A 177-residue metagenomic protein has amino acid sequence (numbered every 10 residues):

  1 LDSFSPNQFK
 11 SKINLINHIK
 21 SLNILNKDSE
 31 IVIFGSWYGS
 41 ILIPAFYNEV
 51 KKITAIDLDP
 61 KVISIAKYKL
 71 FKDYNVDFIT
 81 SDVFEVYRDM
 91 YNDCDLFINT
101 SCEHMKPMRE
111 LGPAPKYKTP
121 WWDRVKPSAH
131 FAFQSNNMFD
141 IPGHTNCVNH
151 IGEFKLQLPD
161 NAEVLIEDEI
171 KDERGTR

Functional and structural regions predicted by a protein language model:
L1-N26: S-adenosyl-L-methionine
N26-G39: Conserved class I S-adenosyl-L-methionine
S36, I56, I79-S81: Cofactor-binding loops of NAD(P)H-dependent oxidoreductases, dominated by short-chain dehydrogenase/reductases
Y38-V50: Conserved SAM-binding loop of SAM-dependent methyltransferases across substrates and taxa, primarily the Class I
K51-D57: Conserved SAM-binding motif I beta-strand of class I
K61-L96: S-adenosyl-L-methionine
D93-E110: A short SAM/SAH-binding and catalytic strip from SAM-dependent methyltransferases
K106-R177: C-terminal substrate-binding/active-site "lid" region of AdoMet-derived donor-dependent transferases
